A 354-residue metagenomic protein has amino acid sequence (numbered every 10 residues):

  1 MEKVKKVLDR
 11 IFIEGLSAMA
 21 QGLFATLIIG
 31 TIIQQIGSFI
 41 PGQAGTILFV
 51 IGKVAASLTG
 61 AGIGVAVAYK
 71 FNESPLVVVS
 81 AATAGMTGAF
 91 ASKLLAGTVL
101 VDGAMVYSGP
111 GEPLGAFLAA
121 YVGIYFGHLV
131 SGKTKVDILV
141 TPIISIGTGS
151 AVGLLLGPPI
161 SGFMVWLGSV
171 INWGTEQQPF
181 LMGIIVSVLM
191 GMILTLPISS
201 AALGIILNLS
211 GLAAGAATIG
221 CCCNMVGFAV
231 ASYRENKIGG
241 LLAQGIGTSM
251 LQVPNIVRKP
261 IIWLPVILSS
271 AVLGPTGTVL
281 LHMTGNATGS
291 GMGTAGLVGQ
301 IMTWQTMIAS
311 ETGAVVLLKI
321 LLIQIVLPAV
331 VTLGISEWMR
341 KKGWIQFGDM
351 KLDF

Functional and structural regions predicted by a protein language model:
M1-F354: Pore-lining transmembrane helices
